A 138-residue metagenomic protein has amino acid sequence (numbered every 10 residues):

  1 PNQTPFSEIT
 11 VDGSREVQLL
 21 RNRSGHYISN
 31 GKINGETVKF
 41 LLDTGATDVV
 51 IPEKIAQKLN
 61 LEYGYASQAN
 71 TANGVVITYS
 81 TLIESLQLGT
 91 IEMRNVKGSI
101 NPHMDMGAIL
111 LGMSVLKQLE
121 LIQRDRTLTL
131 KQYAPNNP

Functional and structural regions predicted by a protein language model:
P1-P138: Pepsin/retropepsin-fold aspartyl endopeptidases
